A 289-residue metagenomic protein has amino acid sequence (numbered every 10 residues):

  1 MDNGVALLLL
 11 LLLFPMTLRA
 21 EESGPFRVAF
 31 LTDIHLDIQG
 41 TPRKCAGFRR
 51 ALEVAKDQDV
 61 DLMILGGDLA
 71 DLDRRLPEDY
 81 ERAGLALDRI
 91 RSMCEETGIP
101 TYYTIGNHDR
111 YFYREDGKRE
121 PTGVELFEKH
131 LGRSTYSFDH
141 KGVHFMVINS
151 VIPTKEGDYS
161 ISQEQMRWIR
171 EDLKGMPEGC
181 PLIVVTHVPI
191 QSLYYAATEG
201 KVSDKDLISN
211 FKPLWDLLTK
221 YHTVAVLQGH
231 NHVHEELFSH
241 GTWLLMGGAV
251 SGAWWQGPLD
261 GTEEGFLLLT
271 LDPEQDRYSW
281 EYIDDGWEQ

Functional and structural regions predicted by a protein language model:
D2-L10: Sec-dependent signal peptide recognition, specifically the positively charged N-region followed immediately by
L10-R19: Hydrophobic h-region of N-terminal signal peptides that target proteins for export in Gram-negative bacteria
L18-Y80: N-terminal active-site segment of His-dependent metallophosphoesterases
D33, G67-D68, G106-N107, H187 (+1 more regions): Active-site glycine-centered loops adjacent to acidic/histidine catalytic or metal-binding residues that shape
P77-P181, K201, I208-A225, L237-D272 (+1 more regions): Extended active-site neighborhood of metal-dependent phosphoesterases/phosphodiesterases
M176-Y195: Short acidic, glycine-rich surface-loop motifs adjacent to enzyme active sites
V184-I190, V224-H234: Histidine-centered catalytic micro-motifs
W280-Q289: Short, solvent-exposed aromatic-acidic interface loops
